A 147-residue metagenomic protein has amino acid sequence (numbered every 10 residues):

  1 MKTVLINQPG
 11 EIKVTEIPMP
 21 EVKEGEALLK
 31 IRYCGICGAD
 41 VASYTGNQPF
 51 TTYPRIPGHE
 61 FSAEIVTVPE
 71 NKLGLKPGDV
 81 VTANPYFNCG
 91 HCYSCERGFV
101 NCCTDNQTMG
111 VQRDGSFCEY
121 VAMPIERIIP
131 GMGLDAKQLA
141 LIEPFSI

Functional and structural regions predicted by a protein language model:
M1-K2: Extreme N-terminal starter segment of soluble prokaryotic enzymes
I6, Y44, I65-P69, C95-R97 (+2 more regions): Short beta-strand-to-turn element immediately C-terminal to the catalytic PLP-Schiff-base lysine in fold type I
Q8-G10, K23: Residue-level recognition of beta-strand termini and adjacent short loop/turns
E11-V14, G38-A39: Short N-terminal binding/cap micro-motifs at the start of the first secondary-structure element
P20-C34, N47-Y93, M132-L134: Glycine-rich beta-strand-centered segment in the early N-terminal region that forms part of a ligand/cofactor-binding
A39-T45: Cytochrome P450 core scaffold surrounding the K-helix E-X-X-R motif and the conserved "meander" helix-loop region
V41, G74-L75, C103-T104: Short, solvent-exposed secondary-structure boundary/capping segments
C89-I147: NAD(P)H dinucleotide-binding glycine-rich loop of Rossmann-like/cofactor-binding domains, especially the beta1-alpha1
